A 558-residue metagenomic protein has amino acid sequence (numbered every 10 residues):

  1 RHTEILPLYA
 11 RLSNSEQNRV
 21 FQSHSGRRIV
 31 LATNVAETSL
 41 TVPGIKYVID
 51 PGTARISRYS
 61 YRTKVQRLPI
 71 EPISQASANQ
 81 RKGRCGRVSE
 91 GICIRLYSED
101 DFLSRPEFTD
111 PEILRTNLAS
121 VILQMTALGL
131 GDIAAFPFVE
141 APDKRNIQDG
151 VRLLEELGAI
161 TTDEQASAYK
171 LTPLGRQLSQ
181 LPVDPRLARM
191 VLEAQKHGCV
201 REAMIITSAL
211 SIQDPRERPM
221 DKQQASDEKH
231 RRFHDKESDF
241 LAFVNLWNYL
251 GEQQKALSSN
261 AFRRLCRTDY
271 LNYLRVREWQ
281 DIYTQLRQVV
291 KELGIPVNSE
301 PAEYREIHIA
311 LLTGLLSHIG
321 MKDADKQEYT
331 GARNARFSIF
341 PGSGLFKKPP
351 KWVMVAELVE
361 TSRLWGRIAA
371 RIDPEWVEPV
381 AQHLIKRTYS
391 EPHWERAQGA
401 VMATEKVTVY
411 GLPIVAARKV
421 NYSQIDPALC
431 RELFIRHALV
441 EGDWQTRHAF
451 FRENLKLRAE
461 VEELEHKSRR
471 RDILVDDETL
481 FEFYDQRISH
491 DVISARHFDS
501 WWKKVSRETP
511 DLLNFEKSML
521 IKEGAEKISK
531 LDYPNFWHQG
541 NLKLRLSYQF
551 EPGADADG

Functional and structural regions predicted by a protein language model:
R1, L31-S39, P51, G83 (+1 more regions): Ser/Thr-glycine-rich phosphate-binding loops at phosphate-binding pockets of nucleotides, nucleotide cofactors
T3-V30: Conserved motor-coupling elements within RecA-like helicase/translocase cores
P7, I49, S57, L96-Q398 (+3 more regions): Second RecA-like catalytic domain
Q17, T41-G44, R58-Y61: Conserved ATPase-coupling elements of RecA-like P-loop NTPase cores
V20-S23, L31, E37-L40, I70 (+10 more regions): Replace "in large, NTP-powered and nucleic-acid-processing enzymes" with "in large, NTP-powered factors and other
G26, R333-A335, G540-L544: Short beta-strand or tight-loop elements that sit immediately N-terminal to catalytic metal-binding acidic residues
Y47, T53-R105, A119-L123: Conserved segment of the helicase C-terminal RecA-like domain
V289-K322, G342, P379-Q382, K386-G558: A positional "C-terminalness" feature that preferentially activates on distal terminal regions of long, nucleic
